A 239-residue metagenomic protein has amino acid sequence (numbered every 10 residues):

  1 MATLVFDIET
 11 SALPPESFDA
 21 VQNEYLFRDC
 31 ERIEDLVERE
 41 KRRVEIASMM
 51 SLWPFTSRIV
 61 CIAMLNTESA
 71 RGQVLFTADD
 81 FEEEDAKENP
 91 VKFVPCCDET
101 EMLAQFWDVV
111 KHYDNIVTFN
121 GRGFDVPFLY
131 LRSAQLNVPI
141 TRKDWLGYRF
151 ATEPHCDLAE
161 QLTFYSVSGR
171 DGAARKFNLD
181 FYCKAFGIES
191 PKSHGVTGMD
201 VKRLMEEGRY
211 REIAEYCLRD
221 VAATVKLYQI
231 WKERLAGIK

Functional and structural regions predicted by a protein language model:
M1-S57, E68: Entry/capping segment at the start of metal-dependent catalytic domains with acidic active-site entry clusters
A2, S57-K92, L103, W107-E215 (+1 more regions): Metal-dependent phosphoesterase core characteristic of DEDDh/y 3'-5' exonuclease domains
P95-T100: A conditional alpha-helix N-cap/helix-loop micro-motif detector
